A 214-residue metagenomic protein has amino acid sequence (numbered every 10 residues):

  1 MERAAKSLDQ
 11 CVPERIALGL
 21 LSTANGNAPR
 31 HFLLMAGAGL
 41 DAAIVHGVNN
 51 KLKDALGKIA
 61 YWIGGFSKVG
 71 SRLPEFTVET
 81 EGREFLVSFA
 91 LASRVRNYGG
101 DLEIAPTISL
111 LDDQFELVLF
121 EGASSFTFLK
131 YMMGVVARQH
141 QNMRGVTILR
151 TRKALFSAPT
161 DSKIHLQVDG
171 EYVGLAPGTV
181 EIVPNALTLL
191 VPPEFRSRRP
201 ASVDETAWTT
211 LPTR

Functional and structural regions predicted by a protein language model:
M1-S88: Catalytic core of DAGKc-family lipid kinases
P29-A36, A43, F85-S93, Y98-G100 (+4 more regions): Short hydrophobic-aromatic micro-motifs
L40-D41, W62, R96-Y98, S124-S125: Short, catalytically relevant binding-site loops at active-site mouths
A43-V48, D101-I104, K130: A short secondary-structure junction signal
V45, G57, D101, R199-V203: A short, polar/proline- and glycine-enriched secondary-structure boundary/capping micro-motif
L52-A60, P106-T127: Gly/Ser/Thr-rich active-site loops/lids in small-molecule metabolic enzymes that frequently grip phosphoryl groups
V69-Q114: Oxyanion-binding "anion nests"
G82, S109, L119-R214: ATP/nucleoside-binding phosphotransfer catalytic cores, i.e., glycine-rich phosphate-binding loops
